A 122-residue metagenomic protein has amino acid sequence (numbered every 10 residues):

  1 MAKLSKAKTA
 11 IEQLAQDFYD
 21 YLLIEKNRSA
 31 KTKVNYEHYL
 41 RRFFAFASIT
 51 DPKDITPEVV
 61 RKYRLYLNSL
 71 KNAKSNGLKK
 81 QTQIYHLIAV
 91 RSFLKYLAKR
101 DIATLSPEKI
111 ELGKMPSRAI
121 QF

Functional and structural regions predicted by a protein language model:
A2-S5, Q16-K31, E37-A119: N-terminal core-binding DNA-recognition domain of tyrosine recombinases/integrases
T9-E12: Short aromatic-glycine-(Arg/Gly/Cys) micro-motifs in beta-strand/loop hairpins
F122: Basic nucleic-acid-binding interfaces
